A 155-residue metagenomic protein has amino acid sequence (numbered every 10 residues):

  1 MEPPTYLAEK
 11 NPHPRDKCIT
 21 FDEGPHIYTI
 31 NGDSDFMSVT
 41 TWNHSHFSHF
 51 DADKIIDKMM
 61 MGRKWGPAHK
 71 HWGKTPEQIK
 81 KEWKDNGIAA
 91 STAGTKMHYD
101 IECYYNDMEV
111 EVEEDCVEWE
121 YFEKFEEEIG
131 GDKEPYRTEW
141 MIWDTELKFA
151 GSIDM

Functional and structural regions predicted by a protein language model:
M1-A150: Metal-dependent nuclease catalytic cores that hydrolyze phosphodiester bonds in DNA/RNA, characterized by
